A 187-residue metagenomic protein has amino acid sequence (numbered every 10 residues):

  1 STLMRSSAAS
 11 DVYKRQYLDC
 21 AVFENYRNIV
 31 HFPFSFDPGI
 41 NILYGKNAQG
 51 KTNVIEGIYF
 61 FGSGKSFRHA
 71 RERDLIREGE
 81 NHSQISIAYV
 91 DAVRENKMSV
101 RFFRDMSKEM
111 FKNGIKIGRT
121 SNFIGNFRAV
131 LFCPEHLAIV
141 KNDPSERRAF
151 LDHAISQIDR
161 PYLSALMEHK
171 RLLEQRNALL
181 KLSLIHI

Functional and structural regions predicted by a protein language model:
S1-Y13, I185-H186: Single conserved hydrophobic/aromatic residue that forms the stacking wall/gate of nucleotide- or nucleobase-binding
M4, S35, N53, S164 (+1 more regions): Alpha-helical initiation/capping and key positions within long helical/coiled-coil segments
K14-F60: Pre-Walker A-like glycine/lysine-rich segment at the N-terminus of P-loop NTPase domains
R27, R147-R148: Short, cationic motifs built from Arg/Lys/His that form the positively charged side of catalytic pockets
K51, I55-E56, E72, L151 (+1 more regions): Alpha-helical structural signal
F60-S63, A178: Regular, well-ordered alpha-helical segments
G62-E146, D152-Y162: Nucleotide-state sensing region of NTPase/ATPase domains
I155-L184: Extended, Lys/Glu-rich alpha-helical coiled-coil stalks
